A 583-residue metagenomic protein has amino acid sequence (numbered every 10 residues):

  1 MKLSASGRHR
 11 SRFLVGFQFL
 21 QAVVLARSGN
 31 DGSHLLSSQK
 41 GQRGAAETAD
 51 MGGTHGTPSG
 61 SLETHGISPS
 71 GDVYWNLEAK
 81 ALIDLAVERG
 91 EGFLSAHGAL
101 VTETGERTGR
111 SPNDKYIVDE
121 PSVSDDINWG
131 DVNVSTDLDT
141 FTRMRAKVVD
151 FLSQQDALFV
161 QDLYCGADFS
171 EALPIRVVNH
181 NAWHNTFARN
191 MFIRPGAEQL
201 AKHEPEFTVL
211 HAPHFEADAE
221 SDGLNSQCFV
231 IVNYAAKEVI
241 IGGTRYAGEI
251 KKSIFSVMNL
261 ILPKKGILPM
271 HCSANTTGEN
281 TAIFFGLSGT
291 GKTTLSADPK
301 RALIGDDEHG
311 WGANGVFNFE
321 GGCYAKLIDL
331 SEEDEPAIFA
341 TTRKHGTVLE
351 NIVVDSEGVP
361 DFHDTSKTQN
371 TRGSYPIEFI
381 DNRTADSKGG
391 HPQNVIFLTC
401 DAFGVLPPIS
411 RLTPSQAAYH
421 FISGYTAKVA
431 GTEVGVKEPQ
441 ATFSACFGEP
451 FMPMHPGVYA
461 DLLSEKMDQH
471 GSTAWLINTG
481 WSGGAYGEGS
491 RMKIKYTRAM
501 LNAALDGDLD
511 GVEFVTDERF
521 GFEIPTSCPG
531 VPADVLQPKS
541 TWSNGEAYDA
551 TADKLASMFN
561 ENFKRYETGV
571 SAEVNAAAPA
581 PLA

Functional and structural regions predicted by a protein language model:
M1-A45, M51-G52: Universal eukaryotic N-terminal targeting presequences
L20, G41-A201: N-terminal accessory targeting/assembly segments
T48-G98, P263, H271-L287, A297-P299 (+2 more regions): Glycine-rich, often acidic-flanked micro-motifs that create phosphate/phosphodiester-binding or positioning elements
F141-D150, I193-P195, N225-S226, R372-T384 (+1 more regions): Short alpha-helical segments and helix-capping/turn motifs at coil-helix boundaries
H214, E220-I261: Charged, amphipathic alpha-helical linker segments immediately N-terminal to NTP-binding catalytic cores
K292: Conserved lysine of the Walker
S540, G545-A583: Generic C-terminus detector
